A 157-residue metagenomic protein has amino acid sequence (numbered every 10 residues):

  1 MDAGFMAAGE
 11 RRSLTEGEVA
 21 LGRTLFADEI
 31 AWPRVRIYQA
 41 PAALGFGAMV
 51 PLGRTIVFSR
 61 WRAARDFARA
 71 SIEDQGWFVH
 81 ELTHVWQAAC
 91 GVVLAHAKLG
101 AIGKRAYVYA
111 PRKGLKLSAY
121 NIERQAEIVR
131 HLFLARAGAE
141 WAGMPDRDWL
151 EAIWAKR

Functional and structural regions predicted by a protein language model:
D2-M6, R12-R36, L52-G53, V92-R157: Metalloprotease/metallohydrolase-associated module, dominated by Zn2+-dependent proteases
D28, F46-A48, F58-V79, K116-S118: Short pre-active-site segment immediately N-terminal to the catalytic Zn-binding motif
W32, S59, T83: Acidic, aromatic-lined catalytic clefts of primarily extracellular/periplasmic carbohydrate-active enzymes that remodel
I37-Q39, F58: Structural signal for conserved beta-strand scaffold positions within catalytic alpha/beta enzyme cores
A40-L44, R62-A64, T83, G91-V93 (+1 more regions): Short, solvent-exposed loop/turn segments at secondary-structure junctions
A48-V50, T55, W61-D66, A89-L94 (+1 more regions): Terminal, compositionally biased segments used for targeting/anchoring and flexible tails
G76-A88: Active-site recognition of the HExxH zinc-binding catalytic motif
